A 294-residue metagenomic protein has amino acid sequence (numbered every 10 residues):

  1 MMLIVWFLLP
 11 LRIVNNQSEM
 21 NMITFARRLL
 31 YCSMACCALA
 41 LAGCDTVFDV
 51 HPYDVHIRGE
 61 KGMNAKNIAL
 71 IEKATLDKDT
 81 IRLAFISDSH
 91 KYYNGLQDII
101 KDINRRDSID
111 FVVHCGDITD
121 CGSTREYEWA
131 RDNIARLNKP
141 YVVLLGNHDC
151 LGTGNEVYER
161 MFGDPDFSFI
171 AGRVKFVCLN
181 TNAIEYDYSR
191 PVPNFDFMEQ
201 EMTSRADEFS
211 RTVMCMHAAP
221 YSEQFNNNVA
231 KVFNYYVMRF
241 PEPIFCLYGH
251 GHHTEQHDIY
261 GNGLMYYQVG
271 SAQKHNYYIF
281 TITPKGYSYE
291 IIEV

Functional and structural regions predicted by a protein language model:
M1-L8, R12-C44: Sec-dependent bacterial lipoprotein signal peptides
C44-W129: N-terminal active-site segment of His-dependent metallophosphoesterases
V47-A65, A69-L70, I86, F169 (+1 more regions): Binuclear metal-dependent phosphoesterase catalytic core
D79, Y92-I99, C115, E126 (+4 more regions): Stable alpha-helical elements in mature extracytoplasmic
T80-H90, R173-A183, V213-C215, M265-S271 (+1 more regions): Active-site-proximal beta-strand elements of phosphoester/diester hydrolases
D88, G116-D117, G146-N147, H217 (+1 more regions): Active-site glycine-centered loops adjacent to acidic/histidine catalytic or metal-binding residues that shape
L96-A171: Core catalytic region of metal-dependent phosphoesterases/phosphodiesterases, especially metallo-beta-lactamase-like
N104-F111, Y186-M265: His/acidic metal-ligating clusters that form di-metal
